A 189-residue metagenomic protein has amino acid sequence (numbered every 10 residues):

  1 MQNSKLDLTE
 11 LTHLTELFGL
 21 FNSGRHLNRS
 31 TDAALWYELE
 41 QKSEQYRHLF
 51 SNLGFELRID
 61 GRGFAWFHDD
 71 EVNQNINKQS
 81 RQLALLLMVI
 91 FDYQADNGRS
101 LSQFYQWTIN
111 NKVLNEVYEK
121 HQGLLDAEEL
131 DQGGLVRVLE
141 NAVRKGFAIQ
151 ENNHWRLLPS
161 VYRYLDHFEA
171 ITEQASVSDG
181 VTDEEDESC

Functional and structural regions predicted by a protein language model:
M1-Q74: Eukaryotic partner-binding/assembly regions in large regulatory complexes
L14-R25, F104, V113, V177-C189: Leucine-rich, amphipathic alpha-helical/linker segments
S23-A34, S102-D126: Short acidic, hydrophobic short linear motifs in intrinsically disordered regions
E38-Y46, D126-R144: Short amphipathic alpha-helical interaction segments
H48, N52-V113: Short basic alpha-helical hairpin corresponding to helix-turn-helix/winged-helix-like nucleic-acid-binding
N52-I59, L139, V143-N153: A short, conserved structural fragment
F64-F67, H154-P159: Minor-groove-contacting beta-hairpin "wing" of winged helix-turn-helix DNA-binding domains
K78, V161-C189: Short, amphipathic alpha-helical interaction segments positioned at domain boundaries
